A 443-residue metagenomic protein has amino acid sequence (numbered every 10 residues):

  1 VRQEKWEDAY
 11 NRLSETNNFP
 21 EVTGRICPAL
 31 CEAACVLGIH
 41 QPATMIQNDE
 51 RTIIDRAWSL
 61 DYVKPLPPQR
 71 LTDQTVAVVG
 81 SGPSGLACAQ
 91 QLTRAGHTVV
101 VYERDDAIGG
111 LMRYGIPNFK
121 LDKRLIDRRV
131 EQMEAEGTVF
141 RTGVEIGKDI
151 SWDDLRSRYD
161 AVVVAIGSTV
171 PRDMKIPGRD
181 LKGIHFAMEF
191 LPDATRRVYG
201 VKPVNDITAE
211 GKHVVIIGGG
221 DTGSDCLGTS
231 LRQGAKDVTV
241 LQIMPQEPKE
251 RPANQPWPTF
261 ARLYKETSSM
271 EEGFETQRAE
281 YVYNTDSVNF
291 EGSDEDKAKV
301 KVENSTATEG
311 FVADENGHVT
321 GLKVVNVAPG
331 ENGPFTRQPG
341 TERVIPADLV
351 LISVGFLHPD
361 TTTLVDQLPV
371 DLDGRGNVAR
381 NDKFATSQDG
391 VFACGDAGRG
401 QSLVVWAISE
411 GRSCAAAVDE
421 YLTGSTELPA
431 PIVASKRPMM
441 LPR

Functional and structural regions predicted by a protein language model:
V1-E4, Y10-N17, I39, A43-Q47 (+9 more regions): Beta1-alpha1 glycine-rich phosphate/pyrophosphate-binding loop at the start of Rossmann-like nucleotide-binding domains
V1-R25, H40-R70, A194-T195: Ferredoxin-type iron-sulfur electron-transfer modules in oxidoreductases and energy-metabolism complexes
I53-R70, E131-K148, P171-Q233, L372-S387: Glycine-rich dinucleotide-binding loop and its adjacent helix/turn
R70, Q74-V79, D127-I176, F290 (+3 more regions): Feature captures the FAD/FMN-dependent oxidoreductase FAD-binding
G80-P83, G218-G220, D396: Glycine-rich Rossmann-fold phosphate-binding loop(s) that bind the pyrophosphate of adenine dinucleotide cofactors
K182-G211, F311-D314, H318, G330-Q401: FAD-site-proximal beta/loop scaffold in flavoenzymes
G223-G228, Q233, C394-L422: A conserved FAD-binding loop/helix module that cradles the flavin
E247, I408, S413-V418, L422-R443: Terminal amphipathic helices with adjacent charged low-complexity linkers/tails
